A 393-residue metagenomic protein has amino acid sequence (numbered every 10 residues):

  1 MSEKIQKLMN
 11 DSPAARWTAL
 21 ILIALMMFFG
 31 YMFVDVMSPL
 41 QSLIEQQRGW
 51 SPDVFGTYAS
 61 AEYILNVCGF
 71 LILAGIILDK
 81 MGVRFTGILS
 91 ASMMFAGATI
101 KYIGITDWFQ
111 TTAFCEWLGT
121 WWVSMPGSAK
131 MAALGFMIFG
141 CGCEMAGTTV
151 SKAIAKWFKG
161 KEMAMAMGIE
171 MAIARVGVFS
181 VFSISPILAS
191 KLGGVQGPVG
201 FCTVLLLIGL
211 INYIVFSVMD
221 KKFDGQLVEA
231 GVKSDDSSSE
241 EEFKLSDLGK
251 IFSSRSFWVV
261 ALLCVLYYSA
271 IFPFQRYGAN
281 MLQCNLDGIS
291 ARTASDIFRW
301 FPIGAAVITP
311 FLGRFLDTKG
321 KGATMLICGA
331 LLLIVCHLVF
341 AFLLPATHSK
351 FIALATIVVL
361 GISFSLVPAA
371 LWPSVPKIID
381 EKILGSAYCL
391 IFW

Functional and structural regions predicted by a protein language model:
M37-Q41, S254-T309, P368, W372: Extracytoplasmic gate region of multi-pass secondary transporters
S60-I76, R299-L312: Central cavity-lining transmembrane alpha-helices of secondary-active solute carriers, predominantly the Major
D79-A91, D317-L331: Cytoplasmic membrane-interface "Motif A"-like loop-to-helix N-cap segments of 12-TM Major Facilitator Superfamily
S92-M125, L331-T347: C-terminal ends and interior cores of transmembrane alpha-helices in multi-pass membrane transporters/permeases
A129, G135-I173: Cytoplasmic helix-loop-helix junction between adjacent transmembrane helices in 12-TM secondary transporters
Q196-F216: Symmetry-related core transmembrane helices of the 12-TM Major Facilitator Superfamily/SLC fold
G322-L371: C-terminal transmembrane helical hairpin of 12-TM major facilitator-type secondary transporters
E381-W393: A late C-terminal transmembrane helix in Major Facilitator Superfamily
